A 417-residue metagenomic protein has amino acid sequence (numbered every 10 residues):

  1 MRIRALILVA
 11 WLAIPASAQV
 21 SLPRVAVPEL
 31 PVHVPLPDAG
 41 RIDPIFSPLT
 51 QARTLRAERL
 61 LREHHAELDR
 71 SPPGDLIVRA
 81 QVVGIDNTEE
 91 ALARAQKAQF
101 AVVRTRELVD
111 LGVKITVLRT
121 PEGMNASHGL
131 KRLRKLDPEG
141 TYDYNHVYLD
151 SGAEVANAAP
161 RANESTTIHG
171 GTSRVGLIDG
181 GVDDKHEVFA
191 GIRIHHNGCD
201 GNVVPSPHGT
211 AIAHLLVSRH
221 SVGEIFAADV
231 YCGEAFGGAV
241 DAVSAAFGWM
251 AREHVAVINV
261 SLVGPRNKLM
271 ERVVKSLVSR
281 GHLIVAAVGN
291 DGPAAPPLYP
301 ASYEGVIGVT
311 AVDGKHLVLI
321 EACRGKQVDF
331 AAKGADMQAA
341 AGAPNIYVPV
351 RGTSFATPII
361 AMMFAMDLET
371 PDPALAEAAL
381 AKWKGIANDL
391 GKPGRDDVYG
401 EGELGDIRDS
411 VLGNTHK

Functional and structural regions predicted by a protein language model:
R2-L8: Sec-dependent signal peptide recognition, specifically the positively charged N-region followed immediately by
A13-A16: N-terminal signal peptide c-region/cleavage motif recognized by signal peptidases
Q19-S151: Primarily auto-inhibitory N-terminal propeptides
L22, E67-P72, V255-L262, K268 (+5 more regions): C-terminal subdomain of the subtilisin-like protease fold in secreted/lumenal serine endopeptidases
A162-G201, P205: Acidic-leg catalytic submotif of subtilisin-like serine proteases
T166-G171, H214-L216, G237-N259, K268-I284 (+2 more regions): Mature extracellular/periplasmic domains of secretome proteins
S173, D179-G181, L298-E369, P373: Extracellular S/T/G-rich loop segment that most often corresponds to the catalytic His/Ser-adjacent loop
G198-P265, A387-P393: Subtilisin-like peptidase catalytic core
